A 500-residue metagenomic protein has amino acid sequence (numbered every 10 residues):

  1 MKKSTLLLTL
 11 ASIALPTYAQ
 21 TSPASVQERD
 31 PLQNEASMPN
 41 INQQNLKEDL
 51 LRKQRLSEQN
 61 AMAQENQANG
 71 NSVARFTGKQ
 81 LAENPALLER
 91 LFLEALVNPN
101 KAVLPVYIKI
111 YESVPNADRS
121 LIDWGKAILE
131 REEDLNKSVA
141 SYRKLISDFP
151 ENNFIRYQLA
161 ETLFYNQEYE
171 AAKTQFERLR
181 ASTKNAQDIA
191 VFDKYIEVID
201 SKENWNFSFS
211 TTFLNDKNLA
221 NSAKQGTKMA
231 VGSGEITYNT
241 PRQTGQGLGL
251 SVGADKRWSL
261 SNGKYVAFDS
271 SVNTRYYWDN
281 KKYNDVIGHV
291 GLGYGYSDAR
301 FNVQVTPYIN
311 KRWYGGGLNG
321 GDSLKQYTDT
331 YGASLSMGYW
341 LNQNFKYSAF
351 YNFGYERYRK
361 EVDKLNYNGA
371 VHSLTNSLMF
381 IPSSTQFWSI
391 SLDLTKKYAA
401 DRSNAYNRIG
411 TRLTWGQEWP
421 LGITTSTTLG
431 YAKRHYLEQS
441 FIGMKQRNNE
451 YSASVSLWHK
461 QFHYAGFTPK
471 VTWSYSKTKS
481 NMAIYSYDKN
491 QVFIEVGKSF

Functional and structural regions predicted by a protein language model:
M1-T21: Gram-negative bacterial Sec-dependent N-terminal signal peptides
Q20-F76, F92-N98, A102-P105, Y111 (+4 more regions): Gram-negative and organellar
Q80: A contiguous catalytic/ligand-binding core that recognizes phosphate-bearing ligands
E89: Interfaces and regulatory segments of ATP-dependent nucleotide/adenylate/phosphodiester-chemistry enzymes
